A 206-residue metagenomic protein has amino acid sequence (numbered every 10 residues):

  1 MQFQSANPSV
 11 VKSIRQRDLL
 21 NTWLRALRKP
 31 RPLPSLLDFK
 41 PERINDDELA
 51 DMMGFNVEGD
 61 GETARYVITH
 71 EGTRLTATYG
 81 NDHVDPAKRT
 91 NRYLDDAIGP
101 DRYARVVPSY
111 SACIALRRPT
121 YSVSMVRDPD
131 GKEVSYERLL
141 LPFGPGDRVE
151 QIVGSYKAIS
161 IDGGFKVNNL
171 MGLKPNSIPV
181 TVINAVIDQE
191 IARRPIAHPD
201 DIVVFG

Functional and structural regions predicted by a protein language model:
Q2-T22, A26-L33, D38-P175: Sensory/regulatory domains in signal-transduction proteins
P175-G206: Signal-transducing coiled-coil/dimerization helices and immediately adjacent hinge/linker segments that couple sensory
